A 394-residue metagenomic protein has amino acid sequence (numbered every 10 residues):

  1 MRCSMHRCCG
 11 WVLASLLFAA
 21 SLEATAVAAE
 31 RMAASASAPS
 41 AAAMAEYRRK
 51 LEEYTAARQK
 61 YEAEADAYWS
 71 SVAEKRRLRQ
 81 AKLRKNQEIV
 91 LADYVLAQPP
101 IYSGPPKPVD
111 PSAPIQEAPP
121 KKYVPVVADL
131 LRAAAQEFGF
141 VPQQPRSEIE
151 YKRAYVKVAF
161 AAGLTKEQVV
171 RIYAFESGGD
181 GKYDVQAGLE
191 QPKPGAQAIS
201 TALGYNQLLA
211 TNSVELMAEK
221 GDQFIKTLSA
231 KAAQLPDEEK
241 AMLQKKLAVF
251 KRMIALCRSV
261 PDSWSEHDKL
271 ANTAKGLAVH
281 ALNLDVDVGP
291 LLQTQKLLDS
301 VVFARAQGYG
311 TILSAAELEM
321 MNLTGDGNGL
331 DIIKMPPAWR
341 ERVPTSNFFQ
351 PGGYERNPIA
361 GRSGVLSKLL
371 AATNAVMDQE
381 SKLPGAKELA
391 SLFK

Functional and structural regions predicted by a protein language model:
M1-H6: N-terminal secretory signal peptides that target proteins for export/translocation
G10-S21: Bacterial N-terminal signal peptides
A20-A34: Signal peptide processing junction and immediate N-terminal pro/mature segment of secreted/exported proteins
S37-P106: Alpha-helical, heptad-rich or low-complexity scaffold/stalk segments that mediate oligomerization or tethering
A41, A45, Y123-L131, D262-E266: Short, compositionally biased low-complexity segments
E88-F140: Non-catalytic propeptide/linker segments at domain boundaries
A135-G352: Catalytic glycan-binding domains that act on GlcNAc-containing polysaccharides
G352-K394: Low-complexity, Gly/Ser/Thr/Pro-rich intrinsically disordered linker/tail segments
